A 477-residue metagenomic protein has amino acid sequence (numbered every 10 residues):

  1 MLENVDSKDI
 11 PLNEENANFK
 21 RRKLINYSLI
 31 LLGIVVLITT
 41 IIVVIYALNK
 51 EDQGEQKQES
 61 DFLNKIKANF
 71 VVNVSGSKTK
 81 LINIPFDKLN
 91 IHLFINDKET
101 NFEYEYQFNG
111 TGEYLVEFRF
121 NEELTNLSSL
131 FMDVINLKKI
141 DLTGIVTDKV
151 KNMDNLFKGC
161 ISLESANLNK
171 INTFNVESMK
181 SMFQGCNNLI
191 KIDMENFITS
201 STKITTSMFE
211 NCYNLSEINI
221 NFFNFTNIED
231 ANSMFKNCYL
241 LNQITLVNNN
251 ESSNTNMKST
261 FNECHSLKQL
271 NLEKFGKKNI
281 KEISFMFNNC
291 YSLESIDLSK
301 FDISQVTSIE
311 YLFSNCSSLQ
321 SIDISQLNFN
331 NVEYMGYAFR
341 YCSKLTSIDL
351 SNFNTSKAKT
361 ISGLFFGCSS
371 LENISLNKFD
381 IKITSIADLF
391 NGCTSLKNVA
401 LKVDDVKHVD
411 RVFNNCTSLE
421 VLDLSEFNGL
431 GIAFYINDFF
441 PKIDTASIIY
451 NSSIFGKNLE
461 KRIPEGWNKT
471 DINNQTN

Functional and structural regions predicted by a protein language model:
M1-E15, F235, F261, F390: Disordered, charged N-terminal biogenesis/targeting segments of membrane/secreted proteins
K8-N16, K20-K149, F222-N224, L246-N250 (+5 more regions): N-terminal capping/linker segments that flank leucine-rich repeat
Y114-E122, N136-K149, I161-E177, N187-K203 (+11 more regions): Structural signature of tandem-repeat unit edges
S128-S129, D154-N155, K180-S181, T206-S207 (+8 more regions): Register-specific detector for alpha-helical tandem repeat solenoids, activating on a conserved position within each
M132, F157-K158, F183-Q184, E210 (+8 more regions): Ankyrin-repeat helical core positions
L389, V412, D438-F440: Small/polar residue-rich beta-strand/coil "junction" motifs that cap repeat-based extracellular fibers
